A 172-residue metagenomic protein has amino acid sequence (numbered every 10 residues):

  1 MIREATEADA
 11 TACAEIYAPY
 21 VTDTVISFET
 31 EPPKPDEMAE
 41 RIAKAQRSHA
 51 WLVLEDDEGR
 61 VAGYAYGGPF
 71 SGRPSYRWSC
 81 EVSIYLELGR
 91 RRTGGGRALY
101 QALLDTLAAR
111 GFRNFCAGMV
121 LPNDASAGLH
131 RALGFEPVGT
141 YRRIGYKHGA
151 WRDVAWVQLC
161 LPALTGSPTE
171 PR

Functional and structural regions predicted by a protein language model:
M1-C13: A short beta-loop-alpha structural element at the N-terminal edge of CoA-dependent acyl/N-acetyltransferase catalytic
A14-R41: Conserved GNAT-fold acetyl-CoA-binding loop/helix
P32-G89, Y100-Q101, C160-P162: Acetyl-CoA-dependent GNAT
Y66-P69, C116-M119, R131, E136-D153 (+1 more regions): Conserved catalytic-core motifs of GNAT/GCN5-like acyltransferases
R91, A117-A127: Conserved beta-strand-loop-alpha-helix junction that forms the acyl-donor binding cleft
R92-D105, G128-A132: Conserved acetyl-CoA-binding loop-helix of GNAT-fold acetyltransferases
L107-M119: Conserved GNAT acetyl-CoA-binding A-motif
A163-R172: Acidic/histidine-enriched, glycine/proline-rich intrinsically disordered or flexible terminal extensions
